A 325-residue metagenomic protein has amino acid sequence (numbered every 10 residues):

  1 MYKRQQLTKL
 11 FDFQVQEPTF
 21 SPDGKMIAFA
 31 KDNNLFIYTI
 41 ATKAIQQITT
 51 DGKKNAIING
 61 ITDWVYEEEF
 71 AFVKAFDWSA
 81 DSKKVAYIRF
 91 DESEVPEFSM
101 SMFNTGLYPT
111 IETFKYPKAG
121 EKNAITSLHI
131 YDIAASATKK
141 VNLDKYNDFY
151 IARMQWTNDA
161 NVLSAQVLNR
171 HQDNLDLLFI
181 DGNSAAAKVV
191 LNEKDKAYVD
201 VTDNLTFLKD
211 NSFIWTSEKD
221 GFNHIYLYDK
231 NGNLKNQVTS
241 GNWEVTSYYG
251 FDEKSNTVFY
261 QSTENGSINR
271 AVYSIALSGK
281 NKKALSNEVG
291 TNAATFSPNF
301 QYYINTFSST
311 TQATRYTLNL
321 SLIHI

Functional and structural regions predicted by a protein language model:
M1-Q5, I323-I325: Conserved small/polar residues in nucleotide/adenosyl-binding loops
R4-M26, N33-N34, A44-V73: Asp-box/WD-like beta-propeller blade repeats and closely related beta-sheet repeat scaffolds
Q6-T8, I45-K53, K139-N142, A187-N192 (+2 more regions): Beta-propeller fold detector
F13-Q16, A86-F90, V95-F98, I125-S127 (+7 more regions): Non-catalytic accessory segments flanking enzyme active sites
I27-N34, T39, K74-D77, A86-E92 (+11 more regions): Beta-strand C-termini and the immediately following turn/loop, strongest in propeller blades
N34-F36, S127-H129, D176-L178, H224-Y226 (+2 more regions): A short loop-to-beta-strand structural motif that recurs across blades of beta-propeller domains
I40-K43, I133-S136, G182-N183, D229-N231 (+1 more regions): Short loop/turn segments that connect beta-strands within beta-propeller blades
I48-F76, K84-K140, L322: Predominantly five- to eight-bladed beta-propeller fold
